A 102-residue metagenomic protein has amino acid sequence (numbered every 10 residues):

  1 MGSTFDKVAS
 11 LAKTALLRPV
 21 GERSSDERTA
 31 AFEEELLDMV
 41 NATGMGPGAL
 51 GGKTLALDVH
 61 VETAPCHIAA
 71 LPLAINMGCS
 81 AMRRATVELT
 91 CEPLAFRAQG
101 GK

Functional and structural regions predicted by a protein language model:
M1-K102: Non-transmembrane, aqueous-exposed alpha-helical and coiled segments at domain scale
